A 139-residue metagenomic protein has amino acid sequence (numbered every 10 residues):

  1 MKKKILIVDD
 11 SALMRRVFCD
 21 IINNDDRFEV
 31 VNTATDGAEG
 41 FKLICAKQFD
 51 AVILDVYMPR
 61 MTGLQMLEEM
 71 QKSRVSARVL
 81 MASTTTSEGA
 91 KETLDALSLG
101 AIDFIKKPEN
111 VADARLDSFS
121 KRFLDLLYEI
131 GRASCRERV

Functional and structural regions predicted by a protein language model:
M1-R138: Strand-loop microenvironment adjacent to phosphate/nucleotide-handling motifs in alpha/beta enzyme folds
